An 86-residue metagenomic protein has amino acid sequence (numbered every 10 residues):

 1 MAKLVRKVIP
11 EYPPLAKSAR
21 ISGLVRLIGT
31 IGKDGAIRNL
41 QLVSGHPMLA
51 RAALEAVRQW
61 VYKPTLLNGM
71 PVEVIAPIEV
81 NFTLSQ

Functional and structural regions predicted by a protein language model:
M1-Q86: Charge-biased low-complexity segments
